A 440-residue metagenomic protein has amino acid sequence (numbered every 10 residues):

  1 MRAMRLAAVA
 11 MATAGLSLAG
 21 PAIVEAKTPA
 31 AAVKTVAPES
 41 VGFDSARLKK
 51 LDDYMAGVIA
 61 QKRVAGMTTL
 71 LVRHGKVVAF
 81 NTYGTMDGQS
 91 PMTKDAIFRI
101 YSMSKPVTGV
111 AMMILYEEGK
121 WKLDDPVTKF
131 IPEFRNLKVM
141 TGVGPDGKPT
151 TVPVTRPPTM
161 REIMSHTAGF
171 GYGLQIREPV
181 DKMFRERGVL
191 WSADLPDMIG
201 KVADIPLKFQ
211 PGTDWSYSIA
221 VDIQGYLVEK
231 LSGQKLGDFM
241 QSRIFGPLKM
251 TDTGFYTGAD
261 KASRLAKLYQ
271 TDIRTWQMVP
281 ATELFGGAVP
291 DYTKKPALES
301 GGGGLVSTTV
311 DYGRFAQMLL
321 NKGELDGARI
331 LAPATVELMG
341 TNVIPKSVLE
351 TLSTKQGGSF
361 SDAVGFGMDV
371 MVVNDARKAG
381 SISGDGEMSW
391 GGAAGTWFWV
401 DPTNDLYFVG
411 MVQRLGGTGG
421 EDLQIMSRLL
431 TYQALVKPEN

Functional and structural regions predicted by a protein language model:
M1-R5: Positively charged n-region of N-terminal signal peptides that target proteins for export
A8-A19: Bacterial N-terminal signal peptides
L18-P29: Signal peptide processing junction and immediate N-terminal pro/mature segment of secreted/exported proteins
V33-I100, K120-K122, N136-P145, E421 (+1 more regions): Short, conserved catalytic-motif segment at the N-terminal edge
K49-A56, T69, G75-V77, I97-I131 (+4 more regions): Active-site SXXK
G84-T85, F285, R414: A generic structural motif
P132, L137-S383: Short, surface-exposed loop or secondary-structure junction motifs that flank catalytic or metal-binding residues
E387-S389, A394-Y407: Short, surface-exposed beta-strand/loop micro-motifs that present aromatic residues
